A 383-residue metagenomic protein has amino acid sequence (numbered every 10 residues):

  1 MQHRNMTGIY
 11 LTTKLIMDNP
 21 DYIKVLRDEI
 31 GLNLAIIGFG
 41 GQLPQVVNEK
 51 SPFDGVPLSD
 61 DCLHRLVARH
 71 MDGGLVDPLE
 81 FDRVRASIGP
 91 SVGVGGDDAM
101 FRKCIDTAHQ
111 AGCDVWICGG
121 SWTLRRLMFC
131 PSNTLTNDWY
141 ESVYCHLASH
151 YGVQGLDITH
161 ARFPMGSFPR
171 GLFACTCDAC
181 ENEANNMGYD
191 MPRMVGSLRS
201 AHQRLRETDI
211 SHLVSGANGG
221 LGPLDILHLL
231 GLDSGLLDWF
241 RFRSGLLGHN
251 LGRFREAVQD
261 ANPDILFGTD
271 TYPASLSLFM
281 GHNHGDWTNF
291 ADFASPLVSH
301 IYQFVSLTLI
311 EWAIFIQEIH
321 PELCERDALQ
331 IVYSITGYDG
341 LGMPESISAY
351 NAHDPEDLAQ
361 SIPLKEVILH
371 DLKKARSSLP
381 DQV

Functional and structural regions predicted by a protein language model:
M1-Y22: Boundary/entry segment of secreted carbohydrate-active catalytic domains
N5-L11, A35-I37, V115-I117, Q154-I158 (+3 more regions): Hydrophobic faces of well-ordered beta-strands that scaffold small-molecule active sites in alpha/beta enzyme cores
P20-L26, K103, G281-W287: A short acidic, amphipathic alpha-helical/loop segment
P20-N48, F53, L58-V76, H150-G155 (+1 more regions): Catalytic domains of carbohydrate-active enzymes, especially glycoside hydrolases
E29-I30, D97-W116, H146-Q154, H249-I265 (+2 more regions): A structural motif corresponding to the C-terminal end of an alpha-helix and its immediate exit/capping segment
G38-L43, G119-T123, T159-M165: Short, solvent-exposed turn/loop segments enriched in Gly/Ser/Thr/Pro and often Arg
L43-G120, L236, F240-A261: Aromatic-lined substrate-binding rim segments of carbohydrate-active enzymes
L127-K365: Polysaccharide-binding and catalytic clefts of secreted carbohydrate-active enzymes
